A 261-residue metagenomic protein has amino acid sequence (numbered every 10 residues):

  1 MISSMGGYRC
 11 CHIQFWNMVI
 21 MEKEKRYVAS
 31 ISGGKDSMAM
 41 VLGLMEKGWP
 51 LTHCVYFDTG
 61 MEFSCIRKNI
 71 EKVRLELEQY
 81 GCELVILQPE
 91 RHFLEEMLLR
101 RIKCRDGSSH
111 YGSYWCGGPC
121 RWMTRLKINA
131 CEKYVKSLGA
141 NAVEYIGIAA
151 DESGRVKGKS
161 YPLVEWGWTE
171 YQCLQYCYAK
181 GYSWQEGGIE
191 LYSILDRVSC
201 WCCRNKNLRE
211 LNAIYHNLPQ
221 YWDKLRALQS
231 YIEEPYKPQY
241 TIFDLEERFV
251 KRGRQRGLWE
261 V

Functional and structural regions predicted by a protein language model:
I2-G6, C11-V261: Nucleotide-activated chemistry modules centered on ATP-dependent adenylation/adenylyltransferase
